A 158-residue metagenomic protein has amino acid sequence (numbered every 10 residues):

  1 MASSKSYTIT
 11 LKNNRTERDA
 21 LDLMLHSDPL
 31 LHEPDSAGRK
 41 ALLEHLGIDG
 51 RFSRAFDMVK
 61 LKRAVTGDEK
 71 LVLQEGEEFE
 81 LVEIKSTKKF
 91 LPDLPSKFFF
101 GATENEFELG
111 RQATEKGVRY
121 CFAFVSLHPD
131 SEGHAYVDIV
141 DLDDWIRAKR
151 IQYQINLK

Functional and structural regions predicted by a protein language model:
M1-R54: Acidic-basic catalytic patches of nuclease active cores, encompassing PD-(D/E)XK and other metal-cofactor nuclease
M24, M58-K60, E78-K88: Conserved catalytic cores of phosphodiester-cleaving nucleases, focusing on short active-site segments
R39-G76: Active-site metal-binding core of divalent-cation-utilizing nuclease and nuclease-like domains
R54, E78-E80, V118: Residues that flank catalytic or metal-binding motifs in active/ligand-binding sites
A64-E77, D93-L94, K116-G117, D130-G133: Short, solvent-exposed loop/turn segments that connect beta-strands within catalytic domains and beta-strand-rich
F79, K97-F99, Y120: Structural motif
T87-Q112: Mg2+/Mn2+-dependent nuclease catalytic core
R111-K158: Domain-level recognition of nuclease-like catalytic cores that cleave nucleotide substrates
